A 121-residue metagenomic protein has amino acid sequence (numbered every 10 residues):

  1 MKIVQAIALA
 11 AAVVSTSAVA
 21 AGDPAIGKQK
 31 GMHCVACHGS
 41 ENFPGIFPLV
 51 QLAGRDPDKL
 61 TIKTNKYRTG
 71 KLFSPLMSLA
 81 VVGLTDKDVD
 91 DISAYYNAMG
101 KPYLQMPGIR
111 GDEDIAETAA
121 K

Functional and structural regions predicted by a protein language model:
M1-L9: Sec-dependent signal peptide recognition, specifically the positively charged N-region followed immediately by
S15-S17: N-terminal signal peptide c-region/cleavage motif recognized by signal peptidases
A21-G31, S40, L72-P75, L79-K121: Flexible coil segments in periplasmic/lumen-exposed cytochrome c-class electron-transfer proteins
P24-V35, P44, A53-I62: Sequence context surrounding c-type heme c attachment/ligation sites in exported
A36-G39, T69: Regular, well-ordered alpha-helical segments
L52-A53, K63-L79: Amphipathic, hydrophobic secondary-structure cores in small proteins
